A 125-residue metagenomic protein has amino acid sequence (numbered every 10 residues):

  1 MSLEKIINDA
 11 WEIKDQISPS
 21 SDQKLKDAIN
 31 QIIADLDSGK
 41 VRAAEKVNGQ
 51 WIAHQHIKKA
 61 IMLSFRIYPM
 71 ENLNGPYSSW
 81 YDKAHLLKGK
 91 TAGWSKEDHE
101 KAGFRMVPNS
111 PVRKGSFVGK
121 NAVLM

Functional and structural regions predicted by a protein language model:
M1-F104: Terminal amphipathic alpha-helical/low-complexity segments used for targeting or macromolecular assembly
E100-M125: Structural signal for interior beta-strand "rungs" in well-ordered beta-sheet cores of soluble enzyme domains
